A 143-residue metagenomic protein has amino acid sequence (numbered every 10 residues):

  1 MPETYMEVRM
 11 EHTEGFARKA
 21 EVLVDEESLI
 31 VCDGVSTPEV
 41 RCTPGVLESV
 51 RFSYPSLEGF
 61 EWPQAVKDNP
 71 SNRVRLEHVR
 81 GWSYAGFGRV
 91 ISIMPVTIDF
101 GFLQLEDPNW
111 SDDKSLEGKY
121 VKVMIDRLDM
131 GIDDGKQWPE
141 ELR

Functional and structural regions predicted by a protein language model:
M1-G15, K67-V96, K122-V123: Structural detector for short beta-strands of small beta-barrel domains
P2-R9, W110, K114-L116, D126 (+1 more regions): Structural preference for solvent-exposed beta-strand-turn elements and adjacent flexible terminal/loop segments within
E11-T13, D25-E27, S53-L57, I93 (+2 more regions): Generic structural motif
T13, A17-R18, R143: Long, contiguous N-terminal structural blocks used for assembly/anchoring
F16-D68: Acidic (E/D-rich), amphipathic helical modules within compact regulatory domains
K19-E21, S49-R51, F87, T97 (+1 more regions): Beta-strand secondary-structure signal
V24-C42, D99-G131: Beta-strand/loop nucleic-acid-binding surfaces
F52-W82, D126-R143: OB-fold/S1-family single-stranded nucleic acid-binding modules
